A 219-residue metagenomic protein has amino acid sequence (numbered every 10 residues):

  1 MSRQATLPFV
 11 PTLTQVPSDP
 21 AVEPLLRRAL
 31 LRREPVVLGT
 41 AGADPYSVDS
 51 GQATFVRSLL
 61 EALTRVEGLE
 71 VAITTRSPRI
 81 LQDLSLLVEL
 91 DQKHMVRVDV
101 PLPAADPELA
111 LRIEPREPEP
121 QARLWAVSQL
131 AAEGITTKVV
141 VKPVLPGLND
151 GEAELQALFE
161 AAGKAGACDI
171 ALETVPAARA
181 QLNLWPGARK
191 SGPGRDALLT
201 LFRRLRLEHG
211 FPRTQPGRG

Functional and structural regions predicted by a protein language model:
M1-R97, P107-E108: Conserved Radical SAM active-site core
L7, D150-G219: Auxiliary Fe-S-binding modules of radical SAM enzymes
V22-L25, F55-L59, D83-L86, A122-V127 (+3 more regions): A general structural detector for well-ordered alpha-helical segments in enzyme core domains, enriched
V36-G39, V71-I73, V96-V100, T137-V141 (+3 more regions): Hydrophobic faces of well-ordered beta-strands that scaffold small-molecule active sites in alpha/beta enzyme cores
G42-D44, R76-P78, P101-A105, K142-P146 (+2 more regions): Active-site beta-loop-alpha junctions enriched in small/polar residues
P78-L81, L145-A157: Active-site glycine- and acidic-residue-rich loops that bind and position anionic ligands or nucleotide-like cofactors
A105-P107, E114-R116, Q129-G151: Conserved strand-turn element in the central/C-terminal portion of the radical SAM core barrel that lines
